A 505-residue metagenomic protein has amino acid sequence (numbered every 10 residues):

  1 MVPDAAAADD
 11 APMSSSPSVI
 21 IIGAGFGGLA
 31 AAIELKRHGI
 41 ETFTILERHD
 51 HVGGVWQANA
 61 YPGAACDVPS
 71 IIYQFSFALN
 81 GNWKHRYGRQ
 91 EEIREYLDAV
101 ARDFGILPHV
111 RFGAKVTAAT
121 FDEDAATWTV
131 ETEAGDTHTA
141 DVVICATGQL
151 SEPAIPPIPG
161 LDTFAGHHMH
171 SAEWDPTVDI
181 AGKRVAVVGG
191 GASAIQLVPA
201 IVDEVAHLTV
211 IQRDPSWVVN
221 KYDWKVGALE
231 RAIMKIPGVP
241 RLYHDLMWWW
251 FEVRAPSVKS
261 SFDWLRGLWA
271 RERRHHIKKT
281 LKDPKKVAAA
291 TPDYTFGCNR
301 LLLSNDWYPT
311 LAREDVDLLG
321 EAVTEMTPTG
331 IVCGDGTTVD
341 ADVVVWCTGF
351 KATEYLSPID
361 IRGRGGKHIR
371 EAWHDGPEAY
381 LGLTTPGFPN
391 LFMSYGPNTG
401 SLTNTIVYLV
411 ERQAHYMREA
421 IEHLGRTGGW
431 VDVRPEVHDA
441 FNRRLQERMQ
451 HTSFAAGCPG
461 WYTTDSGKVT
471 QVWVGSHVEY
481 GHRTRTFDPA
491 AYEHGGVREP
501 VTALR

Functional and structural regions predicted by a protein language model:
P12-F26, A30-A31, L35-H51, H138 (+7 more regions): Rossmann-like dinucleotide-binding core of oxidoreductases
P17-V110, Q212-P215, K279-K285: Beta1-alpha1 glycine-rich phosphate/pyrophosphate-binding loop at the start of Rossmann-like nucleotide-binding domains
Q57-V68, I158-D162, D306-Y308, G363-N390 (+1 more regions): FAD-binding beta-loop-beta segment adjacent to the flavin cofactor pocket
N80-A99, R111, V188, S261-L268 (+1 more regions): Short beta-strand to alpha-helix junction loop
H85-L150: Feature captures the FAD/FMN-dependent oxidoreductase FAD-binding
T120-T137, G166, E325-V339: Conserved beta-strand-loop-beta-strand element in the redox core of flavoprotein oxidoreductases
S257, S261-L265, W269-D360, A440-R505: C-terminal catalytic lobe of FAD-dependent flavoproteins
C347-I421: Glycine/threonine-rich phosphate-binding loop and adjacent beta-strand/alpha-helix elements that clamp
